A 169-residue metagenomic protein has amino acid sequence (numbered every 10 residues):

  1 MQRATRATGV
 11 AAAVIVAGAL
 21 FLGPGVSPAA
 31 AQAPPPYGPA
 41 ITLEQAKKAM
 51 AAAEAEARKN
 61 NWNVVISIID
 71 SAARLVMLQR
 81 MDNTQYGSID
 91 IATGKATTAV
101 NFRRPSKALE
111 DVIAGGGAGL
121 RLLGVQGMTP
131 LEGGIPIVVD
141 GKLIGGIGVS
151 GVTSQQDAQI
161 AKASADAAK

Functional and structural regions predicted by a protein language model:
M1-R6: N-terminal secretory signal peptides that target proteins for export/translocation
A7, L22-A31: Short, low-complexity disordered leader/linker segments with a strong preference for bacterial N-terminal type II
A11-G25: Bacterial N-terminal signal peptides
P28-K169: Flexible, solvent-exposed loop/hinge segments and secondary-structure transition points
